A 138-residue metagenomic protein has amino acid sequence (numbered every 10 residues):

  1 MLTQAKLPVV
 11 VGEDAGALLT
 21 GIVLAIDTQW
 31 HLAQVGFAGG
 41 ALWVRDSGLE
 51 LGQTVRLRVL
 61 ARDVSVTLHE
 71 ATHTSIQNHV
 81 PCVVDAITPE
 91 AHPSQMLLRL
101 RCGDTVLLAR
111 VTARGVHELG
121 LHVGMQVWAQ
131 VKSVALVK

Functional and structural regions predicted by a protein language model:
M1-A41: Internal alpha/beta loop-helix hairpins
P8, E13, G39-T88, V106 (+1 more regions): Glycine/charge-rich catalytic "coupling/switch" loops of P-loop NTPases
A17, N78, S94: Exposed loop/turn and edge beta-strand positions of beta-sandwich/beta-sheet ligand-binding modules
V23, V35, L57, V84 (+1 more regions): Hydrophobic beta-strand residues in large extracellular and virion-surface proteins
A25-H31, I87-S94: Short, conserved beta-turn/loop elements at beta-strand boundaries and strand-helix junctions
W30-L42, M96-L108: OB-fold (S1/OB) nucleic-acid-binding surfaces
H73, P93-L97: Gly/Ser-enriched beta-turn/beta-hairpin loop segments
